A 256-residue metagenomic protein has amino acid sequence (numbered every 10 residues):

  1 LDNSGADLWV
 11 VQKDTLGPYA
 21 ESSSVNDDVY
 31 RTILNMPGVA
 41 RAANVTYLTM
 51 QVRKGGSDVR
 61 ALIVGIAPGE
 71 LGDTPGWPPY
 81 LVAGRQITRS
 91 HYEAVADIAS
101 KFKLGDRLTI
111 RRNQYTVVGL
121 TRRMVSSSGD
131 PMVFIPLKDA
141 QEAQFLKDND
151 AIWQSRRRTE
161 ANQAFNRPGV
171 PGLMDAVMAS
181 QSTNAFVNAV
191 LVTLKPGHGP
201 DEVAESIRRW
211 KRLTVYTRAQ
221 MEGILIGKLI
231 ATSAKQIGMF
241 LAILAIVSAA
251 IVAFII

Functional and structural regions predicted by a protein language model:
L1, T183, L191, P196-A250: Peri-transmembrane interface segments
L1-L62, A83-S90, L104, A179-S182 (+1 more regions): Hydrophobic, regular-secondary-structure patches
L16-A20, V125-S128, I224-I226: A short acidic, helix-capping loop that chelates divalent metal ions and anchors anionic groups
A40-A43, V118, N188: A short, local hydrophobic-aromatic micro-motif
V45-L48, S57-A67, G76-G172: Hydrophobic secondary-structure segments that place a key small or acidic residue at a functional site
E70-D73, G199: Short helix-loop capping/hinge motifs at secondary-structure junctions, enriched in acidic/polar residues
D150-I207: A short beta-strand structural signal in non-transmembrane regions
V252-I256: Interfacial "coupling" helices/loops that link adjacent transmembrane helices in transporter permeases
